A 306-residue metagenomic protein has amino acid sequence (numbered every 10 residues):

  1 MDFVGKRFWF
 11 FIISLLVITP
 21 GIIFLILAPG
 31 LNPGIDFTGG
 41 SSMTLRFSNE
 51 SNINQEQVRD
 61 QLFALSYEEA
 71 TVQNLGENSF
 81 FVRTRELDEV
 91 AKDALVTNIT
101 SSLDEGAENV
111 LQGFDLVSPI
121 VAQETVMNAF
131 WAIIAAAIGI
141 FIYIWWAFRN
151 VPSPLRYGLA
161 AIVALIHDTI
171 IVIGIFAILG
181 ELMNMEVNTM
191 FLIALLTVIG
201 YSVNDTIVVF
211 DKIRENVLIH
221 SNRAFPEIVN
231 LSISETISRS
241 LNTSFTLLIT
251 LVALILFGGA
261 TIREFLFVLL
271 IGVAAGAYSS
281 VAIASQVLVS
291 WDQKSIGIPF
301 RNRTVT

Functional and structural regions predicted by a protein language model:
M1-T306: A structural signal for conserved, well-ordered secondary-structure elements that form binding/interaction cores
